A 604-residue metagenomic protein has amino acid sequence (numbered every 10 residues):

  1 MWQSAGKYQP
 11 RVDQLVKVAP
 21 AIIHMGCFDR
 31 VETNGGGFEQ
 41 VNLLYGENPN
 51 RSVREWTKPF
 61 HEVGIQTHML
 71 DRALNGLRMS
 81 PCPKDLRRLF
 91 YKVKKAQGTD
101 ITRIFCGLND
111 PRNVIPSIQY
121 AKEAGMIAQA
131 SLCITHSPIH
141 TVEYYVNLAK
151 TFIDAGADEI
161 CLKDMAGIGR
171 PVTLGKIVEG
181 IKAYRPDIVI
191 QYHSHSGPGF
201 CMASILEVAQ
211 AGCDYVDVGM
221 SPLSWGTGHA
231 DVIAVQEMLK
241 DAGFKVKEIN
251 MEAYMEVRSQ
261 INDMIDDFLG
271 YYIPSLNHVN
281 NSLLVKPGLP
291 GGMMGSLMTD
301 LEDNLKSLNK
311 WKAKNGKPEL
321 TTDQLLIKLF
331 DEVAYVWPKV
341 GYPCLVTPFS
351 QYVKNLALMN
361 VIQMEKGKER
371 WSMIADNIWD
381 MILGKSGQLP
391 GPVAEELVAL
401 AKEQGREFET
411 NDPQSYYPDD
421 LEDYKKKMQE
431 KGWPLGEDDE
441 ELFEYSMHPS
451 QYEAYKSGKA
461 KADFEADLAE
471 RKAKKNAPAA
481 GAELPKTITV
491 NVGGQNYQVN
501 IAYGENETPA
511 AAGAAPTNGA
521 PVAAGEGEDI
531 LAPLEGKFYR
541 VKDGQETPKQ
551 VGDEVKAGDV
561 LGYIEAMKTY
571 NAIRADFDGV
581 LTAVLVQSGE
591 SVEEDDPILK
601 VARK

Functional and structural regions predicted by a protein language model:
M1, I104, I160, G212 (+2 more regions): Conserved, mostly hydrophobic/aromatic
W2, I23-V41, V279-L284, G288-A514 (+1 more regions): Terminal or standalone catalytic/regulatory effector modules within metabolic enzymes and repeat proteins
G6, D29-T33, I65-R72, D100-I104 (+4 more regions): Hydrophobic faces of well-ordered beta-strands that scaffold small-molecule active sites in alpha/beta enzyme cores
P20, G35-L148, G167: Active-site beta->alpha loop and helix N-cap motifs at the rims of alpha/beta catalytic domains
I104, D164, A211-A230: Glycine-rich phosphate-binding active-site loops on the catalytic face of alpha/beta enzymes
Y144-F152, P198-D214: Catalytic cores of alpha/beta
A203, G228, Q236-L239, G243-S307 (+2 more regions): Core active-site phosphate/anionic-ligand binding loop and the adjoining beta-turn-alpha structural block in enzyme
V522-K604: Structured functional modules or segments
